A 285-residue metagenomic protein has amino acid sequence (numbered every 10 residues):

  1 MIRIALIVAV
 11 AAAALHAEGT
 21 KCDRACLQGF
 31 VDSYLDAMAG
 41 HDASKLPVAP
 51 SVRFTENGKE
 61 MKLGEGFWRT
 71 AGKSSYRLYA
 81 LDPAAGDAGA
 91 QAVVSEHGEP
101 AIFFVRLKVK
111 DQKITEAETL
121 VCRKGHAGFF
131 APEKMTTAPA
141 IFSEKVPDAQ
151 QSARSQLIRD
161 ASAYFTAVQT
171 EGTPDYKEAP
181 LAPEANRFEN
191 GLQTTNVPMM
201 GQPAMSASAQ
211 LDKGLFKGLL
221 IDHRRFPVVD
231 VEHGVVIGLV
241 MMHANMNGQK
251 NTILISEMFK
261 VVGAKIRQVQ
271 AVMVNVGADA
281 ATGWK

Functional and structural regions predicted by a protein language model:
M1-V8: Sec-dependent signal peptide recognition, specifically the positively charged N-region followed immediately by
V8-A17: Hydrophobic h-region of N-terminal signal peptides that target proteins for export in Gram-negative bacteria
H16-K285: C-terminal and inter-domain tail/linker signature
